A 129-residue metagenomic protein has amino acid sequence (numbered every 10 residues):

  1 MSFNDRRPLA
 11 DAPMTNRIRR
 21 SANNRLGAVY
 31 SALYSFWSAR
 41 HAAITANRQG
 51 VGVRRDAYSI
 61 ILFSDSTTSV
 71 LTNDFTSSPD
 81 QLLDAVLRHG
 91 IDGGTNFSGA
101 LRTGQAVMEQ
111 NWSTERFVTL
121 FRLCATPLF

Functional and structural regions predicted by a protein language model:
S2-R55: …and closely analogous acidic/polar surface helices at protein-protein or active-site interfaces in A-domain-like
R40-A57, L62-F129: Exposed acidic/Ser/Thr-rich ligand/metal-binding surfaces
